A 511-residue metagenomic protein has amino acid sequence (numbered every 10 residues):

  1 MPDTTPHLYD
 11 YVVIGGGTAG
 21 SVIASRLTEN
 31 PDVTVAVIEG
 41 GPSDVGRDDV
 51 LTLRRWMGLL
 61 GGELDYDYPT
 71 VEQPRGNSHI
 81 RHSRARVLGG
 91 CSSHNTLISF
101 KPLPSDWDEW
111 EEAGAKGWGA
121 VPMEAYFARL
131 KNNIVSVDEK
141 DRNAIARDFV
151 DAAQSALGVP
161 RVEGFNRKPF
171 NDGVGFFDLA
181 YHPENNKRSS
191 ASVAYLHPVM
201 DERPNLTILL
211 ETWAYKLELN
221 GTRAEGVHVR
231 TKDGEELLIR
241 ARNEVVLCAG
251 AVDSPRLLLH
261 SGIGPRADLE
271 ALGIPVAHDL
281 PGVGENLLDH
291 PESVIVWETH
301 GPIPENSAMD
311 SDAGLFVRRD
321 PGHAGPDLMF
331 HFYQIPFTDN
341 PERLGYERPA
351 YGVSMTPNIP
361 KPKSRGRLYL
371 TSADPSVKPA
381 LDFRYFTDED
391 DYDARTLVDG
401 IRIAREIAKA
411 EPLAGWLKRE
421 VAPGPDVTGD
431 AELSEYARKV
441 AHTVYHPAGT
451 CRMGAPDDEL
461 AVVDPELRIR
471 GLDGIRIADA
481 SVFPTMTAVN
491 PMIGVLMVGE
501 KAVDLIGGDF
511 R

Functional and structural regions predicted by a protein language model:
P2-Y126, P275-G282, D289-T299, D310: N-terminal glycine-rich phosphate/pyrophosphate-binding loop and immediately adjacent elements
V13, G17-T18, V22, A251-V252 (+2 more regions): Residue-level detector of alpha-helix initiation sites
N30-A36, G41-G46, K216-L217, T222 (+2 more regions): Glycine-rich loop(s) and the adjacent beta-strand/alpha-helix scaffold that form part
L53, A180-P183, L209-N220, H331 (+2 more regions): A glycine-rich dinucleotide-binding beta-alpha-beta segment and adjacent secondary-structure elements that constitute
R55-V162, R188, D201, M355-L381: Redox-cofactor-proximal catalytic regions of oxidoreductases
N95, E292-I401, V444-G449, D457 (+2 more regions): FAD cofactor-binding and catalytic pocket of flavoenzymes
T96, D106, E111-A224, H228 (+4 more regions): Conserved redox-cofactor binding core of oxidoreductases
I274-P275, R402-K409, G499-R511: Internal hydrophobic alpha-helix adjacent to the cofactor/substrate pocket in enzyme cavities
